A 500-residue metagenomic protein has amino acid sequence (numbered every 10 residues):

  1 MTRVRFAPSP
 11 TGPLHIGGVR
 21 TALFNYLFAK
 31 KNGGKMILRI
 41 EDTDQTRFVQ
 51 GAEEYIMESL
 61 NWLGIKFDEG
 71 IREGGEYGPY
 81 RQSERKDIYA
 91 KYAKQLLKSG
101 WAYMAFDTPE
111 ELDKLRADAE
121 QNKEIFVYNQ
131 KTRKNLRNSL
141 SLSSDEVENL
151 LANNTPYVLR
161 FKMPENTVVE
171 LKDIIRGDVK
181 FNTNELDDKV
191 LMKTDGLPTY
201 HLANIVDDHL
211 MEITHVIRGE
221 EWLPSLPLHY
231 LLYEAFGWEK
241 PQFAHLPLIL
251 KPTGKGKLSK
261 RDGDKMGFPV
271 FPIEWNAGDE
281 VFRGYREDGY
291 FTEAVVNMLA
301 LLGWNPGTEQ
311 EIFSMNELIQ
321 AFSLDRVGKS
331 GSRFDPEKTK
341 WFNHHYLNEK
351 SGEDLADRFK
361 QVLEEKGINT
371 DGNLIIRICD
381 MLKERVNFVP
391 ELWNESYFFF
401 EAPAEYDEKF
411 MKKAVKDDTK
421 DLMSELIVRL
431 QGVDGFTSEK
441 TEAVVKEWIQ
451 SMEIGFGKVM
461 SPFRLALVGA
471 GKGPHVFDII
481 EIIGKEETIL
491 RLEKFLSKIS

Functional and structural regions predicted by a protein language model:
M1-N122, P224-A235, A294: N-terminal Rossmann-like or analogous alpha/beta NTP/dinucleotide-binding catalytic cores that position adenine
R5-P10, L38-D42, M211-V216, A277-F282 (+2 more regions): Glycine- and acidic
N25, I56, L96, G100 (+8 more regions): Residue-level signal for inorganic ion chemistry
M104, T108-D262, P269, V281 (+1 more regions): Active-site cores that bind ATP or allylic diphosphates and position pyrophosphate for catalysis
L223-P227, E287-E293, L301-G303, A414 (+1 more regions): Mature, solvent-exposed C-terminal subdomains and processed small-chain segments of exported/organellar
G237-E405, V468-S500: Catalytic adenosine-cofactor/nucleotide-binding cores of aminoacyl-tRNA synthetases and other
F410-V445: Long, amphipathic alpha-helical coiled-coil segments characteristic of histidine-phosphotransfer scaffolds
T437-I482, E487: Helix-rich, typically C-terminal accessory recognition domains appended to large enzymatic cores
